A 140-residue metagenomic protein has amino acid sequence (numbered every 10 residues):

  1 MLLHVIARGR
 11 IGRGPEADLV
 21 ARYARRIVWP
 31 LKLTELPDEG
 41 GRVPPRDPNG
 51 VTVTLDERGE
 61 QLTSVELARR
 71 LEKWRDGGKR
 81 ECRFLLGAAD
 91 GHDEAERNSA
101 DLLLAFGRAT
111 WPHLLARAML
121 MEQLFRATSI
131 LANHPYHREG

Functional and structural regions predicted by a protein language model:
M1-A24: N-terminal beta1-alpha1 ligand-phosphate binding loop
V5, V53, G87, L120: Conserved RecA-like P-loop NTPase ATPase core
R8-R10, L36-D38, G87-A88: Cofactor-binding loop segments of dinucleotide-utilizing enzymes, especially the Rossmann-like FAD- and NAD(P)+-binding
I11, E57-E60, A88-H92: Short glycine-rich anion-binding loops that position phosphate/pyrophosphate groups of nucleotides and phosphorylated
E16-V20, S64-A68, R97, R117: Conserved strand-to-helix beginnings and helix N-cap segments that scaffold or border functional pockets
V28-R83: S-adenosyl-L-methionine/SAH cofactor-binding core of RNA-modifying enzymes
E66-A95, A100-W111: Catalytic beta-strand/loop module used to bind and position nucleotide/cofactor moieties in cofactor-attachment
E94-G140: Structured adenosyl-cofactor binding patch, chiefly the S-adenosyl-L-methionine
